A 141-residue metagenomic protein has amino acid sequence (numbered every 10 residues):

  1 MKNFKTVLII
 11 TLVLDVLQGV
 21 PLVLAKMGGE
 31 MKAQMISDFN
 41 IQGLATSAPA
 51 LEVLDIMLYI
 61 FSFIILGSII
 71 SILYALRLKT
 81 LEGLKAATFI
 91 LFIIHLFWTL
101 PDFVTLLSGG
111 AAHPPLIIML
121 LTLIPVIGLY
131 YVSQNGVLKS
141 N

Functional and structural regions predicted by a protein language model:
M1-A25, G136: Cytosolic juxtamembrane helix and N-cap/initiation of the first transmembrane helix
F4-L14, F61-I64, A87-I94, I118: Hydrophobic alpha-helical transmembrane segments of polytopic
L14-F63: Hydrophobic transmembrane helix segments
L14-V20, I93-D102: Aromatic-anchored segments of alpha-helical transmembrane domains
D15, S62-I72, L123: Core segments of transmembrane alpha-helices that mediate helix-helix packing or line hydrophobic substrate/ligand
I69-F89: Juxtamembrane helix-break-helix junctions at the cytosolic face of small multi-pass alpha-helical membrane proteins
T99-I117, Q134-N135: Membrane-helix boundary connector in multi-pass membrane proteins
L123-N141: Membrane-water interface at the C-terminal end of transmembrane alpha helices
